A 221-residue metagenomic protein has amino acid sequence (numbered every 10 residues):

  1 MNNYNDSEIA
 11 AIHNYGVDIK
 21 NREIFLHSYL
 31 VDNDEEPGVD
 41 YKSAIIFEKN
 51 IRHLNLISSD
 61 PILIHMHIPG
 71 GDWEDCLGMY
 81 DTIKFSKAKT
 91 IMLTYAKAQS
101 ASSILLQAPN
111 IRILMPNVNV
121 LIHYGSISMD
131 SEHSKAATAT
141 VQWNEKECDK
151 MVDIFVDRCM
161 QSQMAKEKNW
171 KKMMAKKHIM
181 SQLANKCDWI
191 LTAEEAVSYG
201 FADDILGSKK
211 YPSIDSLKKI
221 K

Functional and structural regions predicted by a protein language model:
M1-K221: N-terminal organellar transit peptides
